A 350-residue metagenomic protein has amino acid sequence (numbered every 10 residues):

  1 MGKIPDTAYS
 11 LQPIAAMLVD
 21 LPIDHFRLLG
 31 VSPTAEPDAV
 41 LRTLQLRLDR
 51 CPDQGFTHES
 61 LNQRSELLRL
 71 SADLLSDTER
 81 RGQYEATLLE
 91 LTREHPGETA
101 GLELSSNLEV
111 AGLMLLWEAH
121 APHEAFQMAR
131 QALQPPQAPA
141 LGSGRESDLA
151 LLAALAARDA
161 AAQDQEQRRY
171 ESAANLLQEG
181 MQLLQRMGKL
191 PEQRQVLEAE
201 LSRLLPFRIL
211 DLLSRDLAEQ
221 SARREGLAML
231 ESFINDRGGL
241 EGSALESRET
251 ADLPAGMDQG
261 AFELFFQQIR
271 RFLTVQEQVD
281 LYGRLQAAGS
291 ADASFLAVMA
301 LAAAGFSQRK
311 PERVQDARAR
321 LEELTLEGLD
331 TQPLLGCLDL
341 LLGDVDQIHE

Functional and structural regions predicted by a protein language model:
G2-G55, S71, A86-R93: N-terminal J-domain/J-like co-chaperone modules of DnaJ/Hsp40 proteins
Q12-V19, L89-L108, L115, S143-A153 (+2 more regions): TPR-adjacent "capping" and linker segments in tetratricopeptide-repeat scaffold/adaptor proteins
P37, R81, E118-A125, A129 (+4 more regions): TPR-repeat structural position
C51, G55, H95, A129 (+4 more regions): Alpha-helical junction/boundary sensor with strong preference for TPR arrays
Q54-T57, H95-T99, P136-L149, R186-V196 (+3 more regions): Flexible helix-coil transition and linker loops at the boundaries of alpha-helical arrays
G55, L70, E98, L104-L115 (+4 more regions): "A position-specific structural signal for the A-helix of alpha-solenoid helical repeats
D73-G82, T92-L104, A153-S172, E198-A244 (+4 more regions): Alpha-helical linker/edge segments of TPR/alpha-solenoid repeat scaffolds and analogous pre-/post-domain helices
R130, D258-F272, E277-T325: Alpha-helical adaptor scaffolds
